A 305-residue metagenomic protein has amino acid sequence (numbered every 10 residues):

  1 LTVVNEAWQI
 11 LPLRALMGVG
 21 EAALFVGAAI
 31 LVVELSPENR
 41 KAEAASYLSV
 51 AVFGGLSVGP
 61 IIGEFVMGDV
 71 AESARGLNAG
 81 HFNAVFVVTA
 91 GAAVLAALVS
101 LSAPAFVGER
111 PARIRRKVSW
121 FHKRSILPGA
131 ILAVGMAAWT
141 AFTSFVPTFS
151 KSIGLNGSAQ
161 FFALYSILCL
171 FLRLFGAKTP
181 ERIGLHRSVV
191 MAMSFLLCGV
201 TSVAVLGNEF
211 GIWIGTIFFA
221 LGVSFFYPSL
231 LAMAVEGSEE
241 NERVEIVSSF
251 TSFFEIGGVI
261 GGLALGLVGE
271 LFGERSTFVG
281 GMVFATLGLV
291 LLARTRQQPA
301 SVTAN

Functional and structural regions predicted by a protein language model:
L1-N5, F195-G207: C-terminal ends and interior cores of transmembrane alpha-helices in multi-pass membrane transporters/permeases
W8-L16, F210-F218: Paired small-residue
L13-A51: Cytoplasmic helix-loop-helix junction between adjacent transmembrane helices in 12-TM secondary transporters
L24-S36, F225-S238: Intracellular juxtamembrane helix-capping segments at the cytosolic ends of symmetry-related transmembrane helices
A90-E109, L291-T295: C-terminal membrane-cytosol helix-exit motif in multi-pass small-molecule transporters
S125-F162: Extracytoplasmic gate region of multi-pass secondary transporters
L172-G184, G269-E270: Helix-to-loop junctions at the C-terminal end of transmembrane segments in multipass secondary transporters
R187-T201, M282: Structural signature of the two symmetry-related core transmembrane helices
